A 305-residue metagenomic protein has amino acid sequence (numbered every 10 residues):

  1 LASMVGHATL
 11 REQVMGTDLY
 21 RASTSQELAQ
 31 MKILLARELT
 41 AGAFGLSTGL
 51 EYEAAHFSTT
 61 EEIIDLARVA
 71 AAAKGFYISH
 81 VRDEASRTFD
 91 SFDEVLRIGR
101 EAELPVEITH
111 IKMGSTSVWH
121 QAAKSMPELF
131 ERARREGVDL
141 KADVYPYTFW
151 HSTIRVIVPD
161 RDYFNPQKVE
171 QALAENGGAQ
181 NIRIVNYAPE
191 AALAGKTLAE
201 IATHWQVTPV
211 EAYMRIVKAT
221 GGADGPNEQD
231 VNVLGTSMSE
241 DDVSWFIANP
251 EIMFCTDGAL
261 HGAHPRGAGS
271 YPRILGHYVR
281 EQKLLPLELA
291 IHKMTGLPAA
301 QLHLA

Functional and structural regions predicted by a protein language model:
L1, H7, G42, H80 (+5 more regions): Divalent metal-coordination and catalytic microenvironments
L1-G45, V138-L140: Divalent-metal coordination cores built from histidine and acidic residues
L1-V5, L46-T48, Y77-S79, V106-T109 (+2 more regions): Hydrophobic faces of well-ordered beta-strands that scaffold small-molecule active sites in alpha/beta enzyme cores
A8-R21, G99-L104, K112-L260: Polyanionic/metal-chelating signatures
R37, A43-V95: Divalent metal-binding pocket/active-site signature
E211-V217, L287-T295: Short, well-structured alpha-helical segments that form the helix of a local strand-helix-strand
Q229-M238, V243, Q282-H292, A299-A305: Acidic, glycine-enriched loop/beta-strand segments at the rims of small-molecule binding/catalytic pockets
I247, G258-K283, H303: Substrate-recognition/cap regions that form aromatic- and gly/pro-loop-enriched pockets for small-molecule ligands
